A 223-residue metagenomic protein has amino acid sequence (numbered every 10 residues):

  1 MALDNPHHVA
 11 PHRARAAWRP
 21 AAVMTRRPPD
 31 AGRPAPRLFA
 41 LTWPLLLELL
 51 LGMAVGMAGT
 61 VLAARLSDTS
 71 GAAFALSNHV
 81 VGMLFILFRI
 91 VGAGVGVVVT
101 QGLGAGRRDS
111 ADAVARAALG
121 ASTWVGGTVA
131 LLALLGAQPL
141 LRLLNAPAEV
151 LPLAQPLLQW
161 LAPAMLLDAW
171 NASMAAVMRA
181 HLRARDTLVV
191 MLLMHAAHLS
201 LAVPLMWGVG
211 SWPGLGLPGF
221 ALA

Functional and structural regions predicted by a protein language model:
A2-L45, V99-L166, A197-A223: Short alpha-helical transmembrane segments in multi-pass integral membrane proteins
W43-V97, Q101, L161-D168: Transmembrane helix-bundle signature of multi-pass secondary active exporters and lipid flippases
L49-M57, A130, L134, H195: Recurrent gating helices in multi-pass secondary carriers
A54, R65-D68, G102-A105, A180-H181 (+1 more regions): Helix-loop interface residues and adjacent transmembrane-helix termini in multi-pass membrane transporters, primarily
M57-V61, P139, S173-V177, S200-W207: Alpha-helical transmembrane segments of multipass membrane proteins
T60, D68-G71, R108, A184 (+1 more regions): Membrane-helix interface/capping residues of multi-pass secondary transporters
A73-L131, N171-L182, D186-T187: Small-residue-rich hydrophobic transmembrane alpha-helices
G92, W160-A180, T187-H198, F220-A223: Short runs within selected transmembrane alpha-helices of multi-pass transporters and secretion channels
